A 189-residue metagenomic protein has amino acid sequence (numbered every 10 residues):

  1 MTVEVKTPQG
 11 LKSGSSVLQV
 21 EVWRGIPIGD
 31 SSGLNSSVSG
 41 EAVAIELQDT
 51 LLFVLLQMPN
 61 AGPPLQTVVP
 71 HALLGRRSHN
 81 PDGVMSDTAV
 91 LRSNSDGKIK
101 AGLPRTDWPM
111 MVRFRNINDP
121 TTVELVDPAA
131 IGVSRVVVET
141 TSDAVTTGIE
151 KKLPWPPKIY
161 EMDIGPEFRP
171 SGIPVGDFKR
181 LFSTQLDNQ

Functional and structural regions predicted by a protein language model:
M1-E4: A short beta-strand micro-motif
K6, K12, K98-K100, K151-K152 (+2 more regions): Context-gated lysine
Q9-N116: Structured domain cores in non-transmembrane regions
R115-Q189: Glycine-rich, aromatic-bearing surface loops/beta-hairpins
